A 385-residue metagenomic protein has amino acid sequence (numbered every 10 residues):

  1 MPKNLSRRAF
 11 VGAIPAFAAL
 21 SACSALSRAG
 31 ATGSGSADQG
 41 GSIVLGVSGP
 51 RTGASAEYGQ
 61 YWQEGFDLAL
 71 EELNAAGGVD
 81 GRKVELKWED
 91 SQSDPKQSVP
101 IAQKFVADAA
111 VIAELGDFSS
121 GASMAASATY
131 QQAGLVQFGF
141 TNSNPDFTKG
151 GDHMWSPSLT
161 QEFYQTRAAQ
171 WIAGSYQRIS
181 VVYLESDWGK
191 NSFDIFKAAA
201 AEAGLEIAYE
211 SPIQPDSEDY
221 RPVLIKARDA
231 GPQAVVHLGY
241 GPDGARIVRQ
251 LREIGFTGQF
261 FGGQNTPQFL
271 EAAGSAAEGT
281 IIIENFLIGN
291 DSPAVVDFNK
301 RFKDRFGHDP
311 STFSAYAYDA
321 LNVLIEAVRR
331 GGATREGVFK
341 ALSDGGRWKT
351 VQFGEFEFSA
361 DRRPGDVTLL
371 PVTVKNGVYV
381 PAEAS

Functional and structural regions predicted by a protein language model:
P2-P15, L20-S385: Extracytosolic ligand-binding ectodomains
